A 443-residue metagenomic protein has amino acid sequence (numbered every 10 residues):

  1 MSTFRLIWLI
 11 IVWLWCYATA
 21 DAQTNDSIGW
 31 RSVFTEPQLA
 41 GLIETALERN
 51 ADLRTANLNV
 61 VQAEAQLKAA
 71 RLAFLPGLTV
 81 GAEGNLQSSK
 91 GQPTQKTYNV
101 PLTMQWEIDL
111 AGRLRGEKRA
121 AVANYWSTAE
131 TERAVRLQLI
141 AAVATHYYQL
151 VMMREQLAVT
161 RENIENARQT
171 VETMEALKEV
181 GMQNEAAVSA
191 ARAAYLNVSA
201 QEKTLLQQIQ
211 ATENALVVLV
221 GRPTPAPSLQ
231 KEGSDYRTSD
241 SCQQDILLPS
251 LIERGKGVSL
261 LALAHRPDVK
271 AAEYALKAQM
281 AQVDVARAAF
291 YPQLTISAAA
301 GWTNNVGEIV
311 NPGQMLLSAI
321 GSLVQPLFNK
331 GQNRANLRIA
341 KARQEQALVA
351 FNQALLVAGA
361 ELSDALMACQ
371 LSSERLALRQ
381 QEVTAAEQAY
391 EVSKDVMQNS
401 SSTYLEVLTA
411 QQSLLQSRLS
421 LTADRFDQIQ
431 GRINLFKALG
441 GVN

Functional and structural regions predicted by a protein language model:
M1-L6: Positively charged n-region of N-terminal signal peptides that target proteins for export
I7-Y17: Bacterial N-terminal signal peptides
A22-Q66, C242-Q243, L247-K277, L327 (+5 more regions): Bacterial Sec-pathway N-terminal export signals of envelope proteins
G41, T55, T97-N99, T145 (+2 more regions): Transmembrane beta-barrel architecture of outer-membrane proteins
I43, N99-T103, Y147, S259 (+2 more regions): Membrane-embedded beta-strand positions in outer-membrane beta-barrel channels/transporters
R54, F74-K96, Q105-A134, Q156 (+4 more regions): Small/polar (Gly/Ser/Thr/Ala-rich) solvent-exposed segments that form structured loops/beta-strands/short helices used
T55-A70, V135, A141-V159, Q169 (+7 more regions): Amphipathic alpha-helical coiled-coil segments
E130-V258, A368, S372, V392 (+1 more regions): Periplasmic alpha-helical coiled-coil/stalk elements that build and connect Gram-negative outer-membrane
